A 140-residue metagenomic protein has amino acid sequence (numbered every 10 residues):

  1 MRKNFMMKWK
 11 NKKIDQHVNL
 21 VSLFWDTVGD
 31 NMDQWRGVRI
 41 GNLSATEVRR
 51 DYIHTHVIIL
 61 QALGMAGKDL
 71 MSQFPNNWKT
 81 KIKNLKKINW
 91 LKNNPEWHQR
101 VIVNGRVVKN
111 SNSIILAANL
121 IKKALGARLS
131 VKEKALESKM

Functional and structural regions predicted by a protein language model:
M1-M140: Accessory terminal alpha-helical modules
